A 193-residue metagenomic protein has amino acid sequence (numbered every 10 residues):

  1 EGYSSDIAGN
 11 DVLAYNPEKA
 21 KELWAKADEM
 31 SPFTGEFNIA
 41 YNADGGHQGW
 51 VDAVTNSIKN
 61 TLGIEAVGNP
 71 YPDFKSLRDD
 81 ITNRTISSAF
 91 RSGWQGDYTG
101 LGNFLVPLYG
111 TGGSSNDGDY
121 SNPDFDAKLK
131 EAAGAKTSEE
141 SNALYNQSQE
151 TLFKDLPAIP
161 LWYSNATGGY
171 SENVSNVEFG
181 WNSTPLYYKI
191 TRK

Functional and structural regions predicted by a protein language model:
E1-E18, E29-F33, D79-T85, V106-G134 (+1 more regions): Short, solvent-exposed loop/beta-turn-alpha elements that line the ligand-binding surface or hinge of extracytoplasmic
E1-N56, N60, Q147: Append "and occasionally in soluble cytosolic enzymes with long acidic Gly/Pro-rich linkers
N10, G45-N60, W94-Y109, L129-S138 (+1 more regions): Short flexible/disordered coil segments
N16-L23, G46-S57, D73, L77 (+6 more regions): Stable alpha-helical elements in mature extracytoplasmic
D28-G49, F90-S92, A135-Y170: Bilobed periplasmic-binding protein-like "clamshell/Venus-flytrap" ligand-binding domains
M30, K59-G112, A132, L144: Periplasmic binding protein-like
I39, Q48-L62, G68-P72, S164-E178: Repeat-unit-sized solenoid/scaffold elements
